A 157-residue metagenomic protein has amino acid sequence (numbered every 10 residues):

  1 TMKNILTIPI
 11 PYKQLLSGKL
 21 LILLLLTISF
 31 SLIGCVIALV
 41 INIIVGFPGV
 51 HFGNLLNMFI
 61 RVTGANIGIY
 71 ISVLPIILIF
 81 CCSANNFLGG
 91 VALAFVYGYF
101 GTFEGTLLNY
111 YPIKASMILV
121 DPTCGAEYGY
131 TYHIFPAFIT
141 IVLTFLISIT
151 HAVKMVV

Functional and structural regions predicted by a protein language model:
T1-L24: Helix-loop-helix units of permease transmembrane domains in multi-pass membrane transporters, especially ABC
M2, I37, I41, I79-F80 (+2 more regions): Hydrophobic alpha-helical interface/terminus motif in multipass membrane transporters
S17-C82: Secretory targeting signals
C35, L39-H51, N85-G89, Y110 (+1 more regions): Transmembrane helix-loop junctions in multipass membrane proteins, especially transporters and channels
N57-A65, I69, N86, G90 (+1 more regions): Residue-level signature of transmembrane alpha-helical entry/exit and packing/kink sites in multi-pass membrane
I71-T102: Functionally important transmembrane alpha-helices
V91-V157: Terminal transmembrane helical anchor/hairpin motif
